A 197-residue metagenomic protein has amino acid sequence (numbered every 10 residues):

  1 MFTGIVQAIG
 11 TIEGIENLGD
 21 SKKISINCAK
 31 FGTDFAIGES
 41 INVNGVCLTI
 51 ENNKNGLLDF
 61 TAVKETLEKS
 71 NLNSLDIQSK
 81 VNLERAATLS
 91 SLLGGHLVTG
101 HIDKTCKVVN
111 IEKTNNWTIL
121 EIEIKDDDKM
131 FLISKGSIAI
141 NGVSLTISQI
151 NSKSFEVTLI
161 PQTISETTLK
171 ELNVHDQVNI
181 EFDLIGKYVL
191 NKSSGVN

Functional and structural regions predicted by a protein language model:
M1-N197: Conserved loop->alpha-helix
